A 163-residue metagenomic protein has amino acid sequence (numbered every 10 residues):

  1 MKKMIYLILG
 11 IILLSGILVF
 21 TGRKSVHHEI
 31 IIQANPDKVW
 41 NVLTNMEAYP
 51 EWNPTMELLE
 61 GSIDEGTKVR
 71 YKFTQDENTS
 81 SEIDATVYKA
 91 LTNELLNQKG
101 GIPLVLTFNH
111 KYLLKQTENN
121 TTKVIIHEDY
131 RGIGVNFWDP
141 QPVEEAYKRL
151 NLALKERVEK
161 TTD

Functional and structural regions predicted by a protein language model:
K2-E60, D64: Hydrophobic ligand-binding cavity/cleft-lining segments
M4-G10, V19-G22, Q75-N119, D129-G132: Hydrophobic-ligand binding "helix-grip"
S25-I31, K68-T74, E82-D84, T107 (+1 more regions): Ser/Thr- (and often Asn-) enriched beta-sheet segments in non-cytosolic proteins
I32, P36, V42, S80 (+2 more regions): Solvent-exposed, acidic/flexible segments
Q33-P36, G61-D64, Y88-N93, L113-K123 (+1 more regions): A short, structured loop/turn motif at beta-sheet edges
K38-L43, Y49, V69-Y71, V87 (+4 more regions): Hydrophobic pocket/interface hotspot
E47-E82, Y88, N93: Short beta-edge strand/loop motif at the mouth of beta-sheet-based domains
G100-E156, D163: Beta-strand/loop substructures that line and gate deep hydrophobic ligand-binding cavities in soluble
